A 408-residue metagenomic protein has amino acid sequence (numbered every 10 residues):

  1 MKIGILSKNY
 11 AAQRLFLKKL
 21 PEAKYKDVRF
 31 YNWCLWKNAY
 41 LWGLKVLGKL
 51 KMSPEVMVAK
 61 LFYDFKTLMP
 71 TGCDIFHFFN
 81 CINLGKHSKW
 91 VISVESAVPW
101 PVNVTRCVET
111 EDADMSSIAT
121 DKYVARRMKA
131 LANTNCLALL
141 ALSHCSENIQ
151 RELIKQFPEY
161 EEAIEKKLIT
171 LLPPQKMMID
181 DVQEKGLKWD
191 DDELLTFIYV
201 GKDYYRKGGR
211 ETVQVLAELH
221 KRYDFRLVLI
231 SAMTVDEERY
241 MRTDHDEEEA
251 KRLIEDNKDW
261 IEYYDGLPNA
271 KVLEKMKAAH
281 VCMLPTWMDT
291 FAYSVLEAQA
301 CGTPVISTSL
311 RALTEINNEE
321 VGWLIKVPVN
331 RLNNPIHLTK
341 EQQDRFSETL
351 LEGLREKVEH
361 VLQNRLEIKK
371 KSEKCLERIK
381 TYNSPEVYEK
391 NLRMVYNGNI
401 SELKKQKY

Functional and structural regions predicted by a protein language model:
M128-K167, M177, D244-H245: A short, active-site helix/loop in glycosyltransferases that binds the activated sugar's phosphate group
L140, Q175, I179, K188-K207 (+2 more regions): Conserved donor-binding/catalytic core segment of Leloir-type glycosyltransferases
I164-D181, M233-V235: Short beta-strand->alpha-helix junction loop in the catalytic core of nucleotide-activated group-transfer enzymes
S231-M233, Y240-A270: Nucleotide-activated donor-binding/catalytic signature segment of Leloir-type glycosyltransferases, i.e., the conserved
E274-A279: Short alpha-helical donor nucleotide-sugar binding micro-motif in glycosyltransferases
W287: Aromatic "clamp/platform" in nucleotide-sugar-dependent glycosyltransferases that forms part of the donor/acceptor
P304-S307, N317, W323-I325: Short hydrophobic beta-strand element within catalytic cores of glycosyltransferases and related nucleotide-activated
R345-E356, H360-Y396: A charged, aromatic-enriched C-terminal amphipathic alpha-helix characteristic of glycosyltransferases across folds
